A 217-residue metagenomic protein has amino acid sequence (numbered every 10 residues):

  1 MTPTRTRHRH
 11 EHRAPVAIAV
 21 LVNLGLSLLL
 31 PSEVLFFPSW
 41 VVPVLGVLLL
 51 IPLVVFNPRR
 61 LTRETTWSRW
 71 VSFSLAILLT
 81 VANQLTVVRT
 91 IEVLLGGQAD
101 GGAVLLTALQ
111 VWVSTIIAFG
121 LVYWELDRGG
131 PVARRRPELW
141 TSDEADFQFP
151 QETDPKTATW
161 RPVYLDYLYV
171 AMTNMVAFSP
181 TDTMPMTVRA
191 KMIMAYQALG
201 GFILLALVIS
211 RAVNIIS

Functional and structural regions predicted by a protein language model:
T4-I18: N-terminal membrane topogenic signal
P15, F37-L49: Structural signature of hydrophobic alpha-helical transmembrane segments
S27-W40, R59-R60: Short, hydrophobic transmembrane alpha-helix segments
L49-R63: Canonical alpha-helical transmembrane segments
T65-I77: Cytoplasmic-side transmembrane-helix entry/capping segments in multi-pass membrane proteins
L94-V132: Pore-domain transmembrane helices of cation channels
R128-T183: Membrane-proximal soluble regions of multi-pass membrane proteins
R161-S217: Pore domain of cation channels
